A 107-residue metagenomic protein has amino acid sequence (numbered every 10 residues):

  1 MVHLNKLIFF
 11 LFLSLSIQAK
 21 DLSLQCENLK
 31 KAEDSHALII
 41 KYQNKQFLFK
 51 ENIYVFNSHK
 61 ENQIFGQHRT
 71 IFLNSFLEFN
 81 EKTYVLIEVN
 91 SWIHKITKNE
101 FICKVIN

Functional and structural regions predicted by a protein language model:
V2-F10: Sec-dependent signal peptide recognition, specifically the positively charged N-region followed immediately by
K6-L7, D21, S58: N-terminal cationic leader/targeting segments used for protein routing and processing
F9-A19: Hydrophobic h-region of N-terminal signal peptides that target proteins for export in Gram-negative bacteria
S16-Q18, Q25, A37, K60 (+1 more regions): Serine/proline-rich low-complexity intrinsically disordered segments, especially terminal tails, linkers
K20-D34, C103: Tryptophan-anchored aromatic micro-motifs
E33-I39, E81-Y84: Short, compositionally biased strand/turn segments that nucleate or flank brief secondary-structure elements
H36, I40-I71: Central antiparallel beta-sheet cores of small beta-barrel/beta-sandwich binding domains
Q46-L48, I64-N107: Beta-sheet ligand-binding and adhesion/scaffold domains
